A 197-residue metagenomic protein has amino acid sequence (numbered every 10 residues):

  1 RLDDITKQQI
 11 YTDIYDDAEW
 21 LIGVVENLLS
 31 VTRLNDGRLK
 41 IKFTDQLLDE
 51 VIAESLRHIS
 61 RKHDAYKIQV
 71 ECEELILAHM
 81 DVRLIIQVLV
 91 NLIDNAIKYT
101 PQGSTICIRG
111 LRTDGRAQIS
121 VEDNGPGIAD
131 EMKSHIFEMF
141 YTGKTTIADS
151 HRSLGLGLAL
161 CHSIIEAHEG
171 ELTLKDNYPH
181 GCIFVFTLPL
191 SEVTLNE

Functional and structural regions predicted by a protein language model:
D16-L21: Short alpha-helical segment of the dimerization/phosphotransfer core of two-component systems
K42-D45, K67-L77: Conserved catalytic submotifs in the C-terminal HATPase_c
K42-R57: A conserved beta-strand-to-alpha-helix junction within the catalytic ATP-binding
A96-I97: Short helix-loop "hinge" at the ATP-lid/N-box region of the Bergerat-fold HATPase_c
I128-F140: Short conserved segment of the HATPase_c
G157, C161: Short alpha-helical Gxxx[C/S/T] motif in the catalytic ATP-binding
